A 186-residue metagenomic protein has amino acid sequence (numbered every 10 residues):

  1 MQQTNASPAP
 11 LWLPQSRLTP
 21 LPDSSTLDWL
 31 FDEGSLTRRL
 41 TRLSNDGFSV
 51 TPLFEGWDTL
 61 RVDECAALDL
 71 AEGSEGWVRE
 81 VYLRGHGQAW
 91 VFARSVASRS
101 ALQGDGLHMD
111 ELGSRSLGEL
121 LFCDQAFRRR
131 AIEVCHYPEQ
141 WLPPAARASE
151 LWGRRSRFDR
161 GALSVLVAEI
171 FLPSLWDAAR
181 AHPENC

Functional and structural regions predicted by a protein language model:
M1-R84, Q88-A146, L151-C186: N-terminal domain-onset segments
